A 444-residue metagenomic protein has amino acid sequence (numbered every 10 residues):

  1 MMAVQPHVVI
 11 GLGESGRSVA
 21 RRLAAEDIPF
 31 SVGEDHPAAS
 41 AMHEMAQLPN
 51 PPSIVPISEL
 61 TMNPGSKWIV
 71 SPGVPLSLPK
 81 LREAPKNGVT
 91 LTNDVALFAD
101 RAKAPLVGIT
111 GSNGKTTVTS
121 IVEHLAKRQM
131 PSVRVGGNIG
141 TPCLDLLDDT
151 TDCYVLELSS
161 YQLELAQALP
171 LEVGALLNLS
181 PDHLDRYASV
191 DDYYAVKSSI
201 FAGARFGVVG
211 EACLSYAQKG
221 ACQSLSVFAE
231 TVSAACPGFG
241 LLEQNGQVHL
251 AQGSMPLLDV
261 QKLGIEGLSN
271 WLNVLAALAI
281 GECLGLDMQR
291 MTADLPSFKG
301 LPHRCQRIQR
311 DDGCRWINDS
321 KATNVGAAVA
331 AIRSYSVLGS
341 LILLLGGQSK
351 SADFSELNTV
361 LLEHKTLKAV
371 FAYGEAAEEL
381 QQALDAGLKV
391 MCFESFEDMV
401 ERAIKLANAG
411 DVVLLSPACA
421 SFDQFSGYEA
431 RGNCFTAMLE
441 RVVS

Functional and structural regions predicted by a protein language model:
M1-N93, L97, E266, L286: N-terminal leader/targeting and accessory segments in enzymes
A3-P6, S18-R22, E26, S132 (+1 more regions): Nucleotide phosphate-binding/pyrophosphate-handling subdomain across enzymes that bind or process nucleotide phosphates
P6, R22-A24, E59-S66, P72-E211 (+4 more regions): Phosphate-binding loop of NTP-binding sites
E14, P75, N113-T117, W271 (+2 more regions): Residue-level detector of alpha-helix initiation sites
L23, W68, I109, N138 (+9 more regions): Residue-level signal for inorganic ion chemistry
F30-D35, V208-E211, I342-G346, K365-E375: Short internal beta-strands
E34, V55-P56, T92-L97, E211 (+4 more regions): Beta-strand->loop->alpha-helix junctions that form or flank phosphate-binding loops in nucleotide-handling enzymes
M42-A46, N50-P51, S355-D411: C-terminal helical cap/extension that packs against the catalytic core of soluble nucleotide-cofactor enzymes
